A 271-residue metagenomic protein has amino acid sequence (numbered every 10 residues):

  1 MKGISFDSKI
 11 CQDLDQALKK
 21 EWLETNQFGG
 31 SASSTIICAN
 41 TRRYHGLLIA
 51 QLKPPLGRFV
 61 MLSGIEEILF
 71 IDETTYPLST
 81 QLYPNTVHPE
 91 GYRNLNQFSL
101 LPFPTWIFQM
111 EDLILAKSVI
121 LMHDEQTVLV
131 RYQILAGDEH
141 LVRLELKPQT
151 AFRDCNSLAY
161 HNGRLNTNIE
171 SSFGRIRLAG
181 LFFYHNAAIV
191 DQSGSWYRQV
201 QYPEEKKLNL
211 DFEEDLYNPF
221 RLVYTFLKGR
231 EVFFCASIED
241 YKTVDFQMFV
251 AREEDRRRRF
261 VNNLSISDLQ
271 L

Functional and structural regions predicted by a protein language model:
M1-S267: Terminal accessory carbohydrate-recognition/targeting modules of carbohydrate-active enzymes
L269-L271: Catalytic cores of enzymes that engage adenine nucleotides and/or redox cofactors via long glycine-rich, Lys/Arg/His
